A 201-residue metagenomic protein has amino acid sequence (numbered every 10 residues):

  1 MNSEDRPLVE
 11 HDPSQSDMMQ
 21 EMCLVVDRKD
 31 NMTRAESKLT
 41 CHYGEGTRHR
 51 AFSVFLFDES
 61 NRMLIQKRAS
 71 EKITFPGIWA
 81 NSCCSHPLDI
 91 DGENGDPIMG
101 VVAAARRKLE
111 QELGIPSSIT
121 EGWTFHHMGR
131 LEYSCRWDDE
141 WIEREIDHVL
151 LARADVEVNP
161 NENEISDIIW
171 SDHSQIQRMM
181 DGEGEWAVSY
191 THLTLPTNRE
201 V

Functional and structural regions predicted by a protein language model:
N2-L8, P13-V25: Alpha-helical and coiled-coil interaction segments, frequently adjacent to or embedded within charge-biased
R6, P13-S14, L39-F55, R62-R107 (+1 more regions): Conserved Nudix-box catalytic region and its N-terminal flanking loop in Nudix hydrolases and closely related
Q20-M22, A51-F52, G100, S166: Short loop/turn microsegments at loop-to-beta-strand junctions
V26-D27, F57: Hydrophobic alpha-helical segments, especially N-terminal targeting/anchoring helices
T33-R34, L64: Generic structural signal for well-ordered beta-strand positions
A69-K72, S85-A187: Unchanged
T191-T197: Conserved small/polar residues in nucleotide/adenosyl-binding loops
